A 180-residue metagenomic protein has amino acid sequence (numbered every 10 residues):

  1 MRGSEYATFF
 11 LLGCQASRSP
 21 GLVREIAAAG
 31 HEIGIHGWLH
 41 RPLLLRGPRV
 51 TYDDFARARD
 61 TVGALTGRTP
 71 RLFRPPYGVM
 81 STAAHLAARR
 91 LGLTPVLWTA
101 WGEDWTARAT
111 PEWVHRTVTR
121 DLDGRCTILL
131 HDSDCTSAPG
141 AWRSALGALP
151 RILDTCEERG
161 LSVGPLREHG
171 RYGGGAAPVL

Functional and structural regions predicted by a protein language model:
M1-G3, S17, P139-L180: C-terminal domain-boundary segment and adjacent tail
M1-L44, V50, D54-A64, T155 (+1 more regions): Active-site beta->alpha N-cap acidic-glycine motif
L11-G13, I35-G37, R74-Y77, T99-A100 (+2 more regions): A cross-domain feature marking catalytic cores of carbohydrate-active enzymes and several ubiquitous metabolic/repair
I33-H36, A58, F73-P76, P95 (+2 more regions): Conserved, mostly hydrophobic/aromatic
R41-R46, C135-P139: A short acidic, helix-capping loop that chelates divalent metal ions and anchors anionic groups
L45-A87: Hydrophobic, well-structured mid-protein blocks that either form specific transmembrane helices
T51-F55, T110-R116, W142-L149: Charged helix-capping and loop-helix junction motifs
V79, H85-D121, L161-Y172: His/Asp/Glu-enriched short active-site or ligand-binding loop at hydrolase and phosphoryl-transfer sites
